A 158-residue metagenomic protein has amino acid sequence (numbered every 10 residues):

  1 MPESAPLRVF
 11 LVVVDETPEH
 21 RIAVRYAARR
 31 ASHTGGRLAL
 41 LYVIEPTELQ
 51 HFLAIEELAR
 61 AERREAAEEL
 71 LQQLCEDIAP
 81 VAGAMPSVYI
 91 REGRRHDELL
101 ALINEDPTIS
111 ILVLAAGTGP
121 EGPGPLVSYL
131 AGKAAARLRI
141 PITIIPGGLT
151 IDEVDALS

Functional and structural regions predicted by a protein language model:
M1-A5, A79-L112, D152-S158: Structural beta-alpha unit
P2-A54, R137-I140: Small/aliphatic-rich secondary-structure junction motif
A23, Q50-L53, L100-A101, G124-P125 (+1 more regions): Short, well-ordered secondary-structure micro-motifs
Y26, E62-L74, E98: Short, solvent-exposed amphipathic alpha-helices that sit in or adjacent to ligand/effector-binding or catalytic
A28, E76, A101, G132: Active-site phosphate/pyrophosphate- and oxyanion-stabilizing loops and adjacent acidic/basic residues in soluble
A39-L41, S87-R91, T143-I145: General small-molecule cofactor/ligand-binding pocket signal
Y42-E69, D152-S158: Acidic, proline/glycine-rich short linear motifs
L114-A136, L149-D155: Glycine-rich, Arg-bearing micro-motifs that act as flexible, cationic patches
